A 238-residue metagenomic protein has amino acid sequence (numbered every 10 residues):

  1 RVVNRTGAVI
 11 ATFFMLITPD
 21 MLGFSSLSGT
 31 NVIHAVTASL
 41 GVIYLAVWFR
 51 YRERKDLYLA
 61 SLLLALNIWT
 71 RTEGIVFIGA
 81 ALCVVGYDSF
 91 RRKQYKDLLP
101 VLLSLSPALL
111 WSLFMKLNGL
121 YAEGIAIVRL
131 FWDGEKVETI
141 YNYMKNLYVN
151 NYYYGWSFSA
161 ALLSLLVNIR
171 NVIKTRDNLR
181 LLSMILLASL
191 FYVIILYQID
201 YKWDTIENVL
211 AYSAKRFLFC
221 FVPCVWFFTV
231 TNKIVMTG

Functional and structural regions predicted by a protein language model:
R1-A8, V47-R50, N232-V235: Transmembrane alpha-helical segments of multipass membrane enzymes and assembly factors that act on membrane-embedded
G7-A11, D56, K96-V101, T175-L186: Membrane-interfacial loop-to-transmembrane alpha-helix junctions, especially the N-terminal start
A11-L16, L57-T72, A80-L82, L105-S106 (+1 more regions): Membrane-interface alpha helices of multi-pass inner-membrane proteins
P19-S26, L66-I68, W111-K116, L186-Y212: Transmembrane-helix signature of polytopic, lipid-linked glycan biosynthesis machinery
S26-H34: Short acidic/glycine- and proline-prone juxtamembrane loop motifs at membrane-interface regions of multi-pass membrane
L40, A81, S157-L166, F221-T231: Hydrophobic cores of alpha-helical transmembrane segments in multi-pass inner/ER membrane proteins, independent
G41-L57, M236: Membrane-interface transmembrane helices that cradle and orient dolichyl/undecaprenyl
G79-C83, Y87-R170, I185-L196: Membrane-lumen/periplasm interface segments of specific transmembrane helices in polyprenyl phosphate-linked
